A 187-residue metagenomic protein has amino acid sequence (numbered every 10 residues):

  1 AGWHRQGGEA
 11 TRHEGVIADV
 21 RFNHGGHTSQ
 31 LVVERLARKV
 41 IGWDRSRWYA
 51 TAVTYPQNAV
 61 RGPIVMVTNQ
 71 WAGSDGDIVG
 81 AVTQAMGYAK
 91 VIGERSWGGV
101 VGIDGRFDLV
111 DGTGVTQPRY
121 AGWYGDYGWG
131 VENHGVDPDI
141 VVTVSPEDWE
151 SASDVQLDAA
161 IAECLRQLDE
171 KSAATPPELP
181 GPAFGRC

Functional and structural regions predicted by a protein language model:
A1-V110, W149-V155, E163-E170: Cleft-lining beta-strand/loop regions that shape enzyme active-site pockets
W3, E132-D137, P177-E178: Short intrinsically disordered coil segments
V53, A72-S74, L109-V141: Metal-dependent DNA phosphodiester-chemistry modules and their immediately adjacent helices/loops in DNA-processing
D139-L157, E163-C187: Conserved helicase C-terminal RecA-like lobe
